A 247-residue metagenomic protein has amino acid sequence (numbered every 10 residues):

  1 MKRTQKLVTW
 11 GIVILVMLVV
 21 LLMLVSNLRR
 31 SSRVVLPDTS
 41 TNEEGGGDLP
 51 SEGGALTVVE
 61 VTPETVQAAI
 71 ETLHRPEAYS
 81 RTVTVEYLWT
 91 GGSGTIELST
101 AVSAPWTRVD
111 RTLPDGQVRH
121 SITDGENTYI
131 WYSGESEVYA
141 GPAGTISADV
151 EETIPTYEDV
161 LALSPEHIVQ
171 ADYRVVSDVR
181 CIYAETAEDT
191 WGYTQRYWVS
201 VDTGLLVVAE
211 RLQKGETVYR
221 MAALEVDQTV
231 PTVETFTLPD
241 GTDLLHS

Functional and structural regions predicted by a protein language model:
M1-W106, T237-S247: N-terminal leader/targeting segments and the immediate start of mature chains
V58-Q67, E126-C181, E185-E188, Y193: Flexible, processing/modification-adjacent segments and terminal tails in exported/periplasmic/extracellular proteins
E71-T72, I96-V102, H120-I122, E166-V175 (+1 more regions): Short, exposed beta-strand/loop patches in secreted or surface proteins that constitute
V85-S93, W106-D115, T156-E166, T186-T190: Short, solvent-exposed secondary-structure boundary motifs
E97-E152, Q213-A222: An acidic-aromatic
R108-R119, Y129, V175-L245: Gly/Pro-enriched, hydrophobic low-complexity segments that function as extracytoplasmic propeptides/linkers
G144-E158, D227-E234, D243-H246: A general structural signal for short secondary-structure boundary/capping elements
